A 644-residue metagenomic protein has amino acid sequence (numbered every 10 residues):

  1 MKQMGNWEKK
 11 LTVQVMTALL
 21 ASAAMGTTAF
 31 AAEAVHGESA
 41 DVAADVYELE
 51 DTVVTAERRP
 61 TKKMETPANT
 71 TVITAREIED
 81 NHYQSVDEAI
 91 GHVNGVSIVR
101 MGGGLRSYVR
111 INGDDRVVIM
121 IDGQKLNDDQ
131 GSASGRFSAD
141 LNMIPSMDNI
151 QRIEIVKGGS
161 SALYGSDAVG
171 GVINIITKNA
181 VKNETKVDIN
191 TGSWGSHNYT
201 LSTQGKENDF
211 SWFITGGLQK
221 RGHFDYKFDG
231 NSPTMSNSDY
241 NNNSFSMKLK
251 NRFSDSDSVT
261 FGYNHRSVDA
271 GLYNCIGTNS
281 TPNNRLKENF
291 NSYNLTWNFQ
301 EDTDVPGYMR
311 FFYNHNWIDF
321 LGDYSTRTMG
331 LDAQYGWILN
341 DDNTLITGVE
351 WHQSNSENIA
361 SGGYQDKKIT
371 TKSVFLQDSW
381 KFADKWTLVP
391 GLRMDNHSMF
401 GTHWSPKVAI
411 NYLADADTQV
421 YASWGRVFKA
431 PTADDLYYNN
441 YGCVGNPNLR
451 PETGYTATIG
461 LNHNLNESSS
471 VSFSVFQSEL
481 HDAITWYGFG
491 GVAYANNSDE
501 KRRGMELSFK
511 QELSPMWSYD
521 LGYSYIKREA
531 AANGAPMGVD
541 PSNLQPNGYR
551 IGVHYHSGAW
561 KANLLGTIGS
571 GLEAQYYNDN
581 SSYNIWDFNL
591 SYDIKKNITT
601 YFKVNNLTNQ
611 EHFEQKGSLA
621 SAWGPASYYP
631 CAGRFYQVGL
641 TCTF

Functional and structural regions predicted by a protein language model:
V86-A89, S107-R110, M120, A139-M143 (+4 more regions): N-terminal periplasmic accessory domains that precede and gate Gram-negative outer-membrane beta-barrel machines
D87-L126, Q151: Extracytoplasmic beta-strand/coil segments of soluble accessory domains associated with Gram-negative outer-membrane
Y108, L126-K157, G442: Short acidic/polar hinge/loop motifs at secondary-structure boundaries that mediate gating or recognition
N174, K182, N190, S202-L286: Periplasmic-side early beta-strands and strand-to-turn transitions of outer-membrane beta-barrels
K227, H481, E573, S591-F644: C-terminal beta-signal and adjacent terminal beta-strands/loops of Gram-negative outer-membrane beta-barrel proteins
G277-Q300, Y324, S423-L480, T485-E512 (+3 more regions): Outer-membrane beta-barrel signature, preferentially recognizing the C-terminal barrel domain of Gram-negative
N355, G363, S398-H403, I410-T458 (+5 more regions): Surface-exposed extracellular loop regions of Gram-negative outer-membrane beta-barrel proteins, predominantly
K381-T387, F476-E479, N496-Y576, T608: Gram-negative outer-membrane beta-barrel transporters
